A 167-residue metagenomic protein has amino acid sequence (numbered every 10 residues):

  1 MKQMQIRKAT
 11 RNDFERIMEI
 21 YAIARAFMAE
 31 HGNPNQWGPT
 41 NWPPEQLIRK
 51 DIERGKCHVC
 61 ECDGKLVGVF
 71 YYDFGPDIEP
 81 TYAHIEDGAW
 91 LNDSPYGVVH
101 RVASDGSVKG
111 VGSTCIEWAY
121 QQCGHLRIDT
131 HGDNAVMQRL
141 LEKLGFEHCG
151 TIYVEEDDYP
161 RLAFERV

Functional and structural regions predicted by a protein language model:
Q5-E19: A short beta-loop-alpha structural element at the N-terminal edge of CoA-dependent acyl/N-acetyltransferase catalytic
A26-Q46: Conserved GNAT-fold acetyl-CoA-binding loop/helix
R54-D73: Conserved beta-hairpin
Y71-S107: Conserved acyl-donor/pantetheine-binding loop and adjacent beta-alpha core of acyl/acetyltransferases and related
V98, Q122-D133: Conserved GNAT acetyl-CoA-binding A-motif
S104-S107, I128-R139, E156: Conserved beta-strand-loop-alpha-helix junction that forms the acyl-donor binding cleft
V108-Q121, R139-K143: Conserved acetyl-CoA-binding loop-helix of GNAT-fold acetyltransferases
D129, E147-L162: Conserved catalytic-core motifs of GNAT/GCN5-like acyltransferases
